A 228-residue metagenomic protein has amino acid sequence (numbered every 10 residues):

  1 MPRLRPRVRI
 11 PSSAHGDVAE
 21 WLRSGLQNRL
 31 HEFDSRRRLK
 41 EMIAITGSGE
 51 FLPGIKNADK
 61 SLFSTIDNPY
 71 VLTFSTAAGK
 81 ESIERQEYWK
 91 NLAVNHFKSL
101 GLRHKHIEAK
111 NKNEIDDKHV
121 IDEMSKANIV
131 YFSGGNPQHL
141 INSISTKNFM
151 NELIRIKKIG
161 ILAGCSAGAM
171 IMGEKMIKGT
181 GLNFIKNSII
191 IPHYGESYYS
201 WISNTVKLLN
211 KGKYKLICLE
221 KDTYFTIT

Functional and structural regions predicted by a protein language model:
M1-L4, G16-L26: N-terminal, intrinsically disordered charge-dense segments
P6-V8, A19-E20, E32-F33: Short, positively charged low-complexity motifs
S12-S13, S24, S35: Serine residues within intrinsically disordered or low-complexity segments
M42-D67, A77-Y88, H96, M176 (+1 more regions): C-terminal and late-domain segments of enzyme folds
I45, K105-H106, Y131-F132, L162-C165 (+1 more regions): General beta-strand structural signal in soluble alpha/beta enzymes
Y70, N128-I129, I161: Structural motif
A78-H139: Portal/gating segments that form or line small-molecule/metal binding sites
S133, H139-S145, F149-S200: Class I SAM-dependent methyltransferase SAM-binding "motif I" and its flanking Rossmann-like core
